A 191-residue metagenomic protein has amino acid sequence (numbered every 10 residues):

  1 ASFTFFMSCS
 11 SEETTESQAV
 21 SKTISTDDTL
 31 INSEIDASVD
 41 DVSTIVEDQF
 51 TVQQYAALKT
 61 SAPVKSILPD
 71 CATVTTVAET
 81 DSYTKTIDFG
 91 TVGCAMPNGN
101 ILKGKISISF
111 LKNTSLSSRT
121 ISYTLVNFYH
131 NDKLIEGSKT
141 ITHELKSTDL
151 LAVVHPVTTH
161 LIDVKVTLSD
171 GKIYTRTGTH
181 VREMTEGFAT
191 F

Functional and structural regions predicted by a protein language model:
F5-S8: C-terminal motif of bacterial Sec signal peptides marking the signal peptidase cleavage site
S10-F191: Low-complexity, intrinsically disordered segments exposed to solvent
